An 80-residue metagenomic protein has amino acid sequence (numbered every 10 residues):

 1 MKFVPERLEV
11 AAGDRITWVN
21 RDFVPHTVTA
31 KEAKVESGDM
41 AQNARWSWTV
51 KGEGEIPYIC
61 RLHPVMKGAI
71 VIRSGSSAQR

Functional and structural regions predicted by a protein language model:
M1-R80: Extracytoplasmic copper-binding redox domains, predominantly the cupredoxin/blue-copper superfamily
